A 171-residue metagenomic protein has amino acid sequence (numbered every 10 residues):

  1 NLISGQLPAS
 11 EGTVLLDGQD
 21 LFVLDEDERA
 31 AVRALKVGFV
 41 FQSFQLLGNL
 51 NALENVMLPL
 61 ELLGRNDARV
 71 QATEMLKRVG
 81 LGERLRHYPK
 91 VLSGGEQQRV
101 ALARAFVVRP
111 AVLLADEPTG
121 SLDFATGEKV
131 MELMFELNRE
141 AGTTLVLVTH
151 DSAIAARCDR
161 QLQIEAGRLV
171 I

Functional and structural regions predicted by a protein language model:
N1-I164: ABC family nucleotide-binding domain
A166-I171: Conserved switch/coupling elements of ABC/ABC-like ATPase nucleotide-binding domains
